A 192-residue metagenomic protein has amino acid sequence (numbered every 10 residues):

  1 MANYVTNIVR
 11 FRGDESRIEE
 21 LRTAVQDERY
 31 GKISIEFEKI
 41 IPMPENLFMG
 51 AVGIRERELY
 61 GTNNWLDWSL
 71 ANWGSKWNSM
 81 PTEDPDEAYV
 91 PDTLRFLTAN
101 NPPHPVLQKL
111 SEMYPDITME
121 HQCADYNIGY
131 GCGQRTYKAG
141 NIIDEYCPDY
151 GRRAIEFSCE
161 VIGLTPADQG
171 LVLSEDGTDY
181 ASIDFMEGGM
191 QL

Functional and structural regions predicted by a protein language model:
M1-L192: Intrinsic low-complexity, intrinsically disordered or marginally ordered coil/linker segments
